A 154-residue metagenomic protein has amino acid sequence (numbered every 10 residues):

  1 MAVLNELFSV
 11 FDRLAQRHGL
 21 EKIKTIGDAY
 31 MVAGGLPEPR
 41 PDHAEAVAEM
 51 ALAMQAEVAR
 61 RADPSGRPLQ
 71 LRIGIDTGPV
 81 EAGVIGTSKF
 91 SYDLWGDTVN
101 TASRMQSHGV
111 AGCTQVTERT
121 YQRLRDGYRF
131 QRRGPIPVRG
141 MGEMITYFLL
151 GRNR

Functional and structural regions predicted by a protein language model:
M1-E49: Catalytic NTP-binding/metal-coordinating core of nucleotidyl cyclase/transferase enzymes
V10, I26-A29, A51-M54, V58-R60 (+2 more regions): Cytosolic nucleotide-binding catalytic cores of signal-transduction proteins
H18-I26, E57-G74, P135-V138: Catalytic core regions of nucleotide second-messenger enzymes
A33, A51, R67-G83: A short glycine-enriched loop-to-beta-strand structural element that forms part of the catalytic core of nucleotide
V47, I75-T77, T98-T101, M105: Alpha-helical scaffolding flanking metal-ion-dependent phosphate/phosphodiester catalytic sites
V80-A82, K89, D93, A102 (+1 more regions): Cytosolic regulatory/linker segments at or just downstream of nucleotide-handling modules in signal-transduction
